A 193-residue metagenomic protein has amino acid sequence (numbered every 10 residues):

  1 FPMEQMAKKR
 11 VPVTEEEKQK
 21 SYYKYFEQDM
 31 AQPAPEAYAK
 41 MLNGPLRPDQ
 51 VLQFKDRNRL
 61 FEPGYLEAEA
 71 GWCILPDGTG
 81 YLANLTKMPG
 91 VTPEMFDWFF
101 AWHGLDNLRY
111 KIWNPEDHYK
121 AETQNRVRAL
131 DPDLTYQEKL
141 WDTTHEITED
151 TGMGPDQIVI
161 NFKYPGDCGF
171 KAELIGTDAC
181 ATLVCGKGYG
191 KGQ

Functional and structural regions predicted by a protein language model:
F1-Q28: Intrinsically disordered, low-structural-confidence terminal and linker regions
E4, M41-D131: Hydrophobic ligand-binding cavity/cleft-lining segments
Q5, Q19, Q28, Q32 (+6 more regions): Residue-identity detector for glutamine
P12-Q19, P35, E62, L66 (+1 more regions): A generic structural signal for ordered alpha-helices
Y23-V51: Short, low-complexity N-terminal regulatory "tails/caps" that precede and couple sensory modules
Y81-A83, Y189-Q193: Short, surface-exposed coil-to-beta transition loops
P115-Y189: Glycine-rich portal/gate segments that line the openings of hydrophobic small-molecule binding cavities
